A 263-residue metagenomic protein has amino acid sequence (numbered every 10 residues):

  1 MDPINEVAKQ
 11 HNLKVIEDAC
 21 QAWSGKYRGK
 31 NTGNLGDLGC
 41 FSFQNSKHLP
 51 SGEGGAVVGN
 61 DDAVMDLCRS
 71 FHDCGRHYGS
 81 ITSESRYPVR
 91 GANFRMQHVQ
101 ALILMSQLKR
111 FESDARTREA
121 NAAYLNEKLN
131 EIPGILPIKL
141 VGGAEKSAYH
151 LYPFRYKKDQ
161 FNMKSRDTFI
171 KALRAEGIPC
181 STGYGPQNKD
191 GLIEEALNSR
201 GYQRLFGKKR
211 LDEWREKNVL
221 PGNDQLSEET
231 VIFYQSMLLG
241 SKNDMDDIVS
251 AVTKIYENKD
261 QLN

Functional and structural regions predicted by a protein language model:
M1-G29, D61: Catalytic PLP-binding core of fold-type I/II PLP enzymes
N12-K14, N31, L38, P179: Proline-centered loop/turn at the N-terminus of a beta-strand
V15-I16, C40, I138, S181: Structural detector of well-ordered beta-strand residues that form the stable sheet scaffold of enzyme domains
A22-R28, L35-P153: Active-site region of PLP-dependent enzymes
G75-R76, K171-C180, V252-D260: A common structural junction motif
I138-K217: Conserved PLP-binding catalytic core of the aspartate aminotransferase-like
E195, S199-N263: PLP-dependent enzyme catalytic core of the Aspartate aminotransferase-like
